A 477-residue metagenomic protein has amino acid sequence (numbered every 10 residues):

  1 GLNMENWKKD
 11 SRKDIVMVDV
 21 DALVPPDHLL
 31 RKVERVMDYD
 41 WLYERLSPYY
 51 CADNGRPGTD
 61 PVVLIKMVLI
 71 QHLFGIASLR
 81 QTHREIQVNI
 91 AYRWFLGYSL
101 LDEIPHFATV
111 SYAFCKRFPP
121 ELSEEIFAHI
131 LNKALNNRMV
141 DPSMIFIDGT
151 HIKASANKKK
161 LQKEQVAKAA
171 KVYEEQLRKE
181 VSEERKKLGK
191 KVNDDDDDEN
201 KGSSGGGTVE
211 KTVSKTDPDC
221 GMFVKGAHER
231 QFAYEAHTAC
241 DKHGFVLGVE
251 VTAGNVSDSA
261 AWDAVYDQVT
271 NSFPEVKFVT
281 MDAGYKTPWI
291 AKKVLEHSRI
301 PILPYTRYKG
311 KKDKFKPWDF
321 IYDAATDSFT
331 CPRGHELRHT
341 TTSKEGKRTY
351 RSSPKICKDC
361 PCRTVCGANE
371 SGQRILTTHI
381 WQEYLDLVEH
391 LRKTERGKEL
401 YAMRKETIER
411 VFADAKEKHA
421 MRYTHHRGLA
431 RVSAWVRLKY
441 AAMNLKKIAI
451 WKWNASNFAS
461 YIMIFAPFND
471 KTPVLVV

Functional and structural regions predicted by a protein language model:
G1-N3: Short, Lys/Arg-enriched N-terminal segments with co-localized hydrophobic residues within the first ~10-30 amino acids
N6-W7, G75-V88, L100-V477: Anion-binding and metal-coordination hotspots
W7-D10, R56-G58, Y98-L100: A short, ordered amphipathic alpha-helix with a cationic face
K13-M17: Short, contiguous pre-domain boundary segments
D19, V63-L69, T109, A113 (+1 more regions): A general alpha-helix detector
D21-V24: N-terminal, Lys/Arg-enriched amphipathic/low-complexity engagement segments that precede the first folded domain
P26-L69, F74-G75, H379: Basic, short loop/linker segments at the boundary and entry of helix-turn-helix/winged-helix-like folds
Y92-L96: Short amphipathic alpha-helical interface patches used for protein-protein assembly/oligomerization
